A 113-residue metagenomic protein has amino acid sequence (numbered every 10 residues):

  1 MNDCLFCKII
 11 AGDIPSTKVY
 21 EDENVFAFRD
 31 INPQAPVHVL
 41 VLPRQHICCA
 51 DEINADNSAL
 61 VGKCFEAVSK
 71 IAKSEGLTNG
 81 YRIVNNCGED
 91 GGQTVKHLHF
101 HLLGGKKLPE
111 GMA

Functional and structural regions predicted by a protein language model:
M1-A113: HIT superfamily nucleotide-processing domains
